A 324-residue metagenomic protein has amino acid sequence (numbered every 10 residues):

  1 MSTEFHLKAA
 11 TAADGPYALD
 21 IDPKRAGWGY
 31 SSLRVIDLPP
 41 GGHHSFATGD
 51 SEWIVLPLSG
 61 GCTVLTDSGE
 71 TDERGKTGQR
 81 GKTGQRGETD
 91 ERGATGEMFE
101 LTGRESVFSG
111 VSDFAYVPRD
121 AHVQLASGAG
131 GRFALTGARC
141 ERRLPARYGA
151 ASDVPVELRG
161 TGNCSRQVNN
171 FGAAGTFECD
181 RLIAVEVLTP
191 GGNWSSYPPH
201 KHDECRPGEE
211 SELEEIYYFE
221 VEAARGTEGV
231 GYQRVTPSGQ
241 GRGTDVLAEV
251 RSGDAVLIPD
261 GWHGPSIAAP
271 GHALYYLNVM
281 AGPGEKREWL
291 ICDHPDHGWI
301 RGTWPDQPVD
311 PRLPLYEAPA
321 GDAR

Functional and structural regions predicted by a protein language model:
M1-G49, D296-Q307, P311-R324: Generic N-terminal segment detector
A12-S45, E52, C164-I216: A short glycine-rich, His/Asp/Glu-containing loop-to-beta-strand
R25, S32-E73, D90-A126: Extended, compositionally biased flexible segments
G49-E70, D90-E97, V117, G191 (+2 more regions): Glycine- and acidic-residue-biased ligand/ion/polar-headgroup-sensing regions
D72-D90: Conserved positions within tandem-repeat grammars
S106, G131-F171, R242, P270 (+1 more regions): Double-stranded beta-helix
F108-G128, A138, E249-P270: Conserved metal-binding segment of the jelly-roll/cupin
R119, S127-A129, L135-R139, G172 (+4 more regions): Short, structured patches in soluble enzyme cores that scaffold and shape functional sites
